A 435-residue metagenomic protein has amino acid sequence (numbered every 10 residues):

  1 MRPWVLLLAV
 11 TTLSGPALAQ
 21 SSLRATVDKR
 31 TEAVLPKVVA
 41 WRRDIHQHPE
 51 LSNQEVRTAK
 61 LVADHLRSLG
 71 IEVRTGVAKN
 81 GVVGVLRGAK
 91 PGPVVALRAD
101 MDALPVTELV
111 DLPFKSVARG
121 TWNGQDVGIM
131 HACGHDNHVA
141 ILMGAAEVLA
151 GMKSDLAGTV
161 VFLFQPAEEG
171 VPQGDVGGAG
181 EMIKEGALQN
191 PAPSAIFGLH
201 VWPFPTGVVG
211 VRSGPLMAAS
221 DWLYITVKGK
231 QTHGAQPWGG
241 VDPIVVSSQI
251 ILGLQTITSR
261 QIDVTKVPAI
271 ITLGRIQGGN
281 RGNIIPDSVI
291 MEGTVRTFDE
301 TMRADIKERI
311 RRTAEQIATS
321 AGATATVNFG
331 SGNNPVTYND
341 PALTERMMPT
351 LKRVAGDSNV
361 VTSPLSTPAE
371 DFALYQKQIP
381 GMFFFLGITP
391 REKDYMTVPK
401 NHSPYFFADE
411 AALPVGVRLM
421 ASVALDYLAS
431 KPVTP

Functional and structural regions predicted by a protein language model:
M1-L6: Bacterial N-terminal signal peptides that target proteins for export
S14-P16: N-terminal signal peptide c-region/cleavage motif recognized by signal peptidases
Q20-S22, S248-P435: Metal-dependent amide/peptide-bond hydrolase catalytic core, centered on the "pita-bread" metallohydrolase fold
S21-H131, A140-A157: Acidic/His- and Gly-rich active-site-bordering loop/insert found across diverse amide/peptide-bond hydrolases
T31-V38, R42, H46-P49, N53 (+11 more regions): Sec/Tat-exported extracytoplasmic proteins
I45, G84, L97, H135 (+8 more regions): Divalent metal-coordination and catalytic microenvironments
L86, V227-G229, V295: Hydrophobic beta-strand positions in extracellular immunoglobulin-like domains
A118-M130, D136-N137, V148-L149, S154-R275 (+1 more regions): Histidine/acidic-residue-rich, glycine-tolerant segments that coordinate divalent metal ions
